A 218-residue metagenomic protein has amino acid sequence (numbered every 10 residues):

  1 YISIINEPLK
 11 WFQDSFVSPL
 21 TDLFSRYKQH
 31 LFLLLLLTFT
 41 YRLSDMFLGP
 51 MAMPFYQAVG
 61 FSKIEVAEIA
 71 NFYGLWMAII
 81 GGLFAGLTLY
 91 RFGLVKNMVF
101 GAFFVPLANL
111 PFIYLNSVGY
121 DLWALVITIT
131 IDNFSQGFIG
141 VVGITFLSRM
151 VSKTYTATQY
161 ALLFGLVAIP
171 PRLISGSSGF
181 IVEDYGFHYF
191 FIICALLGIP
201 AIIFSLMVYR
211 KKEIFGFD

Functional and structural regions predicted by a protein language model:
Y1-L33: Juxtamembrane intracellular "pre-TM" segments in multi-pass secondary transporters
P50-A67: Short amphipathic helix-loop junctions that connect adjacent transmembrane helices in Major Facilitator Superfamily/SLC
K63-I64, K153-L163: Loop-to-transmembrane helix entry/capping segments in MFS-fold secondary transporters and related SLC/MFSD carriers
I80-N97, V182-E183: Helix-to-loop junctions at the C-terminal end of transmembrane segments in multipass secondary transporters
F103-Y120: C-terminal ends and interior cores of transmembrane alpha-helices in multi-pass membrane transporters/permeases
Y120-V142: Hydrophobic core of transmembrane alpha-helices in multi-pass small-molecule transporters, especially MFS/SLC-type
F138-S152: Intracellular juxtamembrane helix-capping segments at the cytosolic ends of symmetry-related transmembrane helices
I192-D218: Multi-pass alpha-helical transporter architecture, strongest for 12-TM Major Facilitator/SLC carriers used
